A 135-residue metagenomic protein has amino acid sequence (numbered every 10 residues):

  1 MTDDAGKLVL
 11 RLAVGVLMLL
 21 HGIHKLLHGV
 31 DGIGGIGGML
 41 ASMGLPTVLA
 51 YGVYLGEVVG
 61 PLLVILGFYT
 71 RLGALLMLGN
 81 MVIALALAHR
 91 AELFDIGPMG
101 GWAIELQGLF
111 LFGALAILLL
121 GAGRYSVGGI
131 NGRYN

Functional and structural regions predicted by a protein language model:
M1-L27, T47-L55, V59-N135: Extended, low-polarity transmembrane helix blocks
L27-L45: Membrane-interface interhelical connector segments
